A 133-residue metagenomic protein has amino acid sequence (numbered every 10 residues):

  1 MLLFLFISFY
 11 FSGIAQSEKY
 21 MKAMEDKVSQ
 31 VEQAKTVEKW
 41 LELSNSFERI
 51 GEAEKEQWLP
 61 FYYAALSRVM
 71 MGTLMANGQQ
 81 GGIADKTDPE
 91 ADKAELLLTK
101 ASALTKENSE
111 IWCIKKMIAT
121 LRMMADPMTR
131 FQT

Functional and structural regions predicted by a protein language model:
M1-M24: Bacterial Sec-dependent N-terminal signal peptides
K22, D26-S44, S67-K100, L104-E107 (+1 more regions): Short coil/linker segments at helix-helix boundaries
F47-E52: Internal amphipathic alpha-helical repeat/solenoid segments
A53-Q57, E107: Short coil loop/turn residues that delineate tetratricopeptide repeat
Y63-A64: Short, charged early-sequence alpha-helical segments and their helix-coil boundaries
